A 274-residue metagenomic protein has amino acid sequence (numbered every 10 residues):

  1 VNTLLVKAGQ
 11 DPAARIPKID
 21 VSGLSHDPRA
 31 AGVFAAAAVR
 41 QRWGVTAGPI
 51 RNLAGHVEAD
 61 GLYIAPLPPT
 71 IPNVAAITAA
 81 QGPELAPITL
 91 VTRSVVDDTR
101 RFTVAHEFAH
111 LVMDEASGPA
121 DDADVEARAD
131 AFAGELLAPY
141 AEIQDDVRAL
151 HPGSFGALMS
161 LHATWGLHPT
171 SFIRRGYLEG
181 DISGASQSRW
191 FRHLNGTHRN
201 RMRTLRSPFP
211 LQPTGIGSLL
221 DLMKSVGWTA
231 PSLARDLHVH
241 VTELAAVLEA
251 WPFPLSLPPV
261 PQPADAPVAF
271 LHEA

Functional and structural regions predicted by a protein language model:
V1-A274: Active-site hotspot residues in diverse enzymes, especially metal/ion-binding acidic/histidine motifs
